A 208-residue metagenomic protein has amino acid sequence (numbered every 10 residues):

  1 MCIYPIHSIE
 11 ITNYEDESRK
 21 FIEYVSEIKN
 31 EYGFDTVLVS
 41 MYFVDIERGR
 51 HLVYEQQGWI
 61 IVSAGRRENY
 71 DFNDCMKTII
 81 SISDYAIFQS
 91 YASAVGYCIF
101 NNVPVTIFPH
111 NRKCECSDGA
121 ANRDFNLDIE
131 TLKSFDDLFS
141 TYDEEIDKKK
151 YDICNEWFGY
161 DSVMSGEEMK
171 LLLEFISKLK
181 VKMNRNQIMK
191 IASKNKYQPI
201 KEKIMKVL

Functional and structural regions predicted by a protein language model:
M1-L52: Conserved catalytic-core segment of nucleotide-activated headgroup transferases in glycan assembly
S8, A64-Y70, P109-E115: Short, acidic/turn-prone active-site loops that include or flank metal/cofactor- and phosphate-binding residues
T12-Y14, Y70-M76, E115-A121: Short, charged, surface-exposed secondary-structure boundary motifs
D16-K20, K29, S40-E47, D128 (+3 more regions): Alpha-helix initiation/capping motif
K20-Y24, G58, V105-P109: Short, low-complexity, polar/charged sequence segments that are solvent-exposed and flexible
D45-T106: Donor nucleotide-activated moiety binding/catalytic core segment of transferases that use nucleotide-activated donors
S93-F175: Catalytic binding pocket for nucleotide-activated donors in carbohydrate/polymer assembly enzymes
E174-L208: Membrane-proximal basic amphipathic "stem/tether" segments
